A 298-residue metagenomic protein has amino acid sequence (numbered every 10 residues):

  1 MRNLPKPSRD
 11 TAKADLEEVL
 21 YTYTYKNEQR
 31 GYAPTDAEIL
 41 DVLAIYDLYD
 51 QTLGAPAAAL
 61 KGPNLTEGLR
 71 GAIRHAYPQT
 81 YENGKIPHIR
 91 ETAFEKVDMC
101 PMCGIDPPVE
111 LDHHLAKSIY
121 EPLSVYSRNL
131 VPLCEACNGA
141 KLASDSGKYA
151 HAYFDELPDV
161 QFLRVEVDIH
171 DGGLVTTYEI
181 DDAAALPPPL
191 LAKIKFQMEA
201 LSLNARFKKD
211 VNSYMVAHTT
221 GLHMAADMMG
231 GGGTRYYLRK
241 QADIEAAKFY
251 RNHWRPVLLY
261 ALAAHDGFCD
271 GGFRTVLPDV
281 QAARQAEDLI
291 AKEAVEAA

Functional and structural regions predicted by a protein language model:
M1-K26, K193-A298: C-terminal, charged low-complexity interaction regions
R2-N83: N-terminal accessory alpha/beta regions
N27, T80, K96, V160-Q161 (+1 more regions): Short secondary-structure junctions and interdomain/linker hinges
I39-L43, P108, A226-G230, T234: Long alpha-helical scaffolds
L65, L69, K85, K96-M99 (+2 more regions): Generic hydrophobic, aliphatic-rich segments that mediate packing or membrane embedding
A76-R90, D112-I119: Short Cys/His-rich Zn2+-coordinating modules
H88-E110, C134: Short cysteine-rich loop/turn motifs with clustered Cys
P107-P189: Glycine- and acidic-residue-rich phosphate-binding/metal-coordinating active-site segment common to enzymes that handle
